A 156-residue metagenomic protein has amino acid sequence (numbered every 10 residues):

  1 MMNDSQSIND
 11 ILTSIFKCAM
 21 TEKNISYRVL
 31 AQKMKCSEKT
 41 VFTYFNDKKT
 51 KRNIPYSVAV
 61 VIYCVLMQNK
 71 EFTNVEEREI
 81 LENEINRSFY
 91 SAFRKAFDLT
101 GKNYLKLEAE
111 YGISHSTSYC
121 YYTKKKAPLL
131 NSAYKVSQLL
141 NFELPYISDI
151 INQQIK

Functional and structural regions predicted by a protein language model:
M1-K23, V75-N103: A short, Lys/Arg-rich alpha-helix, primarily the initiator
V29-A31, N103-E108: Short alpha-helical "recognition helix" segments of helix-turn-helix
K33, E110, L139: Residues within the alpha-helical elements of helix-turn-helix
K35-R52, G112-P128: Recognition helix of helix-turn-helix/homeodomain-like DNA-binding domains that insert into the DNA major groove
K48-Y63, K125-Q138: Short, basic-rich loop-to-helix N-cap that marks the start of a DNA-contacting helix
Y63-E82, N141-K156: Short C-terminal boundary/hinge segments that cap the last helix of small helical domains
